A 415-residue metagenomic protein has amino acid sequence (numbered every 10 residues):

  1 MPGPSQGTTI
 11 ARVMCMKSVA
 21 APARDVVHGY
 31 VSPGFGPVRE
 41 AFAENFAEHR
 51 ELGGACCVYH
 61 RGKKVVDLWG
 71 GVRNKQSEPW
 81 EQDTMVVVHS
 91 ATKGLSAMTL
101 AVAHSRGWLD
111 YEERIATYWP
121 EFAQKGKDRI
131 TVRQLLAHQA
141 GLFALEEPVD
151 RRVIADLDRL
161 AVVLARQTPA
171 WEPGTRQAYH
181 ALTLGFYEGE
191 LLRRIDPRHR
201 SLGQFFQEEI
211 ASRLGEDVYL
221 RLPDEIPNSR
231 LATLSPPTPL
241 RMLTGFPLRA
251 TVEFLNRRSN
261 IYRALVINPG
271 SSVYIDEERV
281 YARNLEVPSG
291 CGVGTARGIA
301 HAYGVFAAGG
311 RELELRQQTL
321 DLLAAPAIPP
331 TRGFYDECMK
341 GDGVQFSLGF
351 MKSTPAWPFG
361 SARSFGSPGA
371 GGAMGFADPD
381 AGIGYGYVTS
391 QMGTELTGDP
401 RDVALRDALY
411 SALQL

Functional and structural regions predicted by a protein language model:
S5-T8: Low-acidity, Ser/Thr- and Arg-rich intrinsically disordered low-complexity segments
V27-V88, D110-E113: Short, conserved catalytic-motif segment at the N-terminal edge
G36, F42-A43, G62, T84-E113 (+3 more regions): Active-site SXXK
E81-D83, Q167-G174, G185-G189, R279-P288: Flexible glycine/proline-enriched surface loops and loop-helix/loop-strand junctions
Q82, V87-A91, S105-E147, A165-R166 (+4 more regions): Active-site helix/loop module of the DD-peptidase/beta-lactamase fold, centered on the serine-lysine SxxK catalytic
H138, T183-L191, G290-R311, A373-S390: Active-site-proximal alpha-helical segments within enzyme catalytic domains
P236-A296, A325-D380, L415: Active-site Gly/Thr loop motif
A308-R311, A324-Y335, E395-L415: Short, gly/Ser/Thr-rich active-site loops of penicillin-recognizing serine hydrolases
